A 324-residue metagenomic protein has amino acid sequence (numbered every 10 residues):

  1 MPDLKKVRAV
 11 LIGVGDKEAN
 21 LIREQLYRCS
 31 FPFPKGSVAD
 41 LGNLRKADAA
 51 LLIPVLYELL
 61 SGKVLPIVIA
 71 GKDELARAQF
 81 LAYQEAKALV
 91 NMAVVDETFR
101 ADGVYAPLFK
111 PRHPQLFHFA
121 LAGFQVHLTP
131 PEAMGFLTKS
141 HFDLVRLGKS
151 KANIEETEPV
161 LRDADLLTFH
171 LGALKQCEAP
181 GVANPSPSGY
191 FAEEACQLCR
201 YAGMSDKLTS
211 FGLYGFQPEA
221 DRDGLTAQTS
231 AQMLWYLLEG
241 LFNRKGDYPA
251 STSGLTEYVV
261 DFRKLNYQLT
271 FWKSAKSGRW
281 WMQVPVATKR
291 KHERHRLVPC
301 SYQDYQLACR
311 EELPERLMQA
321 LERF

Functional and structural regions predicted by a protein language model:
M1-L213, Q217-F324: Conserved alpha-helical scaffold segments that buttress catalytic/binding sites
